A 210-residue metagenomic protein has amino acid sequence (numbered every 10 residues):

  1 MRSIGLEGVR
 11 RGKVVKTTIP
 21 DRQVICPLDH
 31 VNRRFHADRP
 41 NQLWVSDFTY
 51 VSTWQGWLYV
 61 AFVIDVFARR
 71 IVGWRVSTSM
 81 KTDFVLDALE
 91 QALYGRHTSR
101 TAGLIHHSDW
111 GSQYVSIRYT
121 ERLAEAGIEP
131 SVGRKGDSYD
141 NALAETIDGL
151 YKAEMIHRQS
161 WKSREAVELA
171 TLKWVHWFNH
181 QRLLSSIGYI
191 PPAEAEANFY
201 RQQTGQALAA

Functional and structural regions predicted by a protein language model:
M1-A210: Charged DNA-binding/catalytic regions of mobile-element recombinases
